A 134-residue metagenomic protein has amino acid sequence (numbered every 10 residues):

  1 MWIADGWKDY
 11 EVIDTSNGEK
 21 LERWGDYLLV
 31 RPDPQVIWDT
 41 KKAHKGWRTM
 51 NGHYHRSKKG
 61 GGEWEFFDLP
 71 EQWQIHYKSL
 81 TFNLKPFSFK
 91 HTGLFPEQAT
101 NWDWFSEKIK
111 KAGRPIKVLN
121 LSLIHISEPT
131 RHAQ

Functional and structural regions predicted by a protein language model:
M1-I3: Generic start-of-chain signal for non-secretory N-termini
D5-R23, L29-G93, D103: Non-catalytic substrate-recognition/targeting regions of SAM-dependent transferases
Y27-L28, K117: Structural motif
P86, S122-L123: Short, structured patches in soluble enzyme cores that scaffold and shape functional sites
P96-G113: Conserved alpha-helix/loop element of class I SAM-dependent methyltransferases that forms part of the SAM/SAH-binding
R114-P115, R131: Conserved S-adenosyl-L-methionine
P115-S122: Conserved class I S-adenosyl-L-methionine
I124-Q134: Single conserved hydrophobic/aromatic residue that forms the stacking wall/gate of nucleotide- or nucleobase-binding
